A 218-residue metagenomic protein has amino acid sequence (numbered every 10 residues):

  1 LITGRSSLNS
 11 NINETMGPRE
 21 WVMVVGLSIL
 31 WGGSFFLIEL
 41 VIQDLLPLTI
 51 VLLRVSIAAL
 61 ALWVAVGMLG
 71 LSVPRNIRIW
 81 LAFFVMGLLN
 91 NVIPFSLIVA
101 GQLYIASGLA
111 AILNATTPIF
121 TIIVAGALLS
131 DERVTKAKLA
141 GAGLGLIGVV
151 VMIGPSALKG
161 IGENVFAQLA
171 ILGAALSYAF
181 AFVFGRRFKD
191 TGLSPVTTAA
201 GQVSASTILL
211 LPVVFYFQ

Functional and structural regions predicted by a protein language model:
I2-V55, A100, G160-R187, I208-F215: Glycine-/small-residue-enriched transmembrane alpha-helix faces in small-molecule transporters and effluxers
L30-I38, W63-N114, V150-V151: Specific transmembrane alpha-helical segments of multi-pass solute transporters/efflux pumps, especially DMT/EamA
G33, L37-L40, D44, A59-R75 (+2 more regions): Membrane-interface helix-cap regions at the ends of transmembrane helices in multi-pass membrane proteins
T49-L60, L89-N90, I98-A137, A174: Specific alpha-helical transmembrane segments that line the substrate/conduction pathway and gating interfaces
I50, T197-T198: Juxtamembrane helix-start motifs in multi-pass secondary transporters
L62, F84, V124, K136-S156 (+4 more regions): Hydrophobic transmembrane alpha-helices of multi-pass small-molecule transport proteins
L62-P74, F120-V134, F182-D190: C-terminal ends of transmembrane helices
P74-L81, A111-N114, S130-V151, I161-A167: Loop-to-transmembrane alpha-helix entry segments
